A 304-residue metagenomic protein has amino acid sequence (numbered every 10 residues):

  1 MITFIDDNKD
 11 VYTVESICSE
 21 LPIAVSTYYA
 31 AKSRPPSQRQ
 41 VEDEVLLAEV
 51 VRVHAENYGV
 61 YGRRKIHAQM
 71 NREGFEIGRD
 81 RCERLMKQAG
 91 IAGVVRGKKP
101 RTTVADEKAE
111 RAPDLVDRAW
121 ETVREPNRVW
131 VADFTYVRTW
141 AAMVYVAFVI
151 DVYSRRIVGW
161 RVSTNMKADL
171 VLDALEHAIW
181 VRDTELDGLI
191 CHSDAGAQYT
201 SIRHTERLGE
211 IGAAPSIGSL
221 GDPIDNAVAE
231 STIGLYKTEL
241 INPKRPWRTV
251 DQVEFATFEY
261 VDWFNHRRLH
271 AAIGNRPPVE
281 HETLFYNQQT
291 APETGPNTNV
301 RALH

Functional and structural regions predicted by a protein language model:
M1-H304: Charged DNA-binding/catalytic regions of mobile-element recombinases
